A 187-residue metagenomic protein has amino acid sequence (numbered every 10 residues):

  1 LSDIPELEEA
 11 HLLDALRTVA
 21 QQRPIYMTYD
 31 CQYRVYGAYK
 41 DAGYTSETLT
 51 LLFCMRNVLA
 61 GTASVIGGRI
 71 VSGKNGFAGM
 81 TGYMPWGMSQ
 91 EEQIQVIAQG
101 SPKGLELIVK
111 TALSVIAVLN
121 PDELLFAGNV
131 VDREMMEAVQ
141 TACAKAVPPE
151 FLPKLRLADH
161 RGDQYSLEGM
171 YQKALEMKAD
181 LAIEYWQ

Functional and structural regions predicted by a protein language model:
L1-M88, E184-Y185: Phosphate-binding/catalytic loop of phosphoryl-transfer enzymes
L13, R17-R23, D41-G43, M88-Q187: ATP-binding/phosphotransfer module of carbohydrate and carboxylate kinases, centering on a glycine-rich
